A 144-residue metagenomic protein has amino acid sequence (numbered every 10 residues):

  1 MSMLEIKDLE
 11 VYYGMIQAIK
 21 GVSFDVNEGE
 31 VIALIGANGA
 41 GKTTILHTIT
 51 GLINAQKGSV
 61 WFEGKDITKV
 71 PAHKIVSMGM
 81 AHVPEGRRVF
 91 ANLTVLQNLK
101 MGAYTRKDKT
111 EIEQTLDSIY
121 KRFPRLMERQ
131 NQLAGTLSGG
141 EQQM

Functional and structural regions predicted by a protein language model:
G14, V70, V95-Q114, R122-P124: ABC-type ATPase nucleotide-binding domains, specifically the catalytic core motifs of the NBD
I32-A33, H82: Short beta-strand immediately N-terminal to the Walker A/P-loop
I35-A37: The feature captures the beta-strand-to-loop junction immediately N-terminal to the Walker
T50: Helix-to-loop junction immediately C-terminal to a conserved catalytic motif
G58-K65, M78, E111-L116: Conserved ABC transporter NBD signature motif
L133-L137, E141: Conserved ABC ATPase signature
